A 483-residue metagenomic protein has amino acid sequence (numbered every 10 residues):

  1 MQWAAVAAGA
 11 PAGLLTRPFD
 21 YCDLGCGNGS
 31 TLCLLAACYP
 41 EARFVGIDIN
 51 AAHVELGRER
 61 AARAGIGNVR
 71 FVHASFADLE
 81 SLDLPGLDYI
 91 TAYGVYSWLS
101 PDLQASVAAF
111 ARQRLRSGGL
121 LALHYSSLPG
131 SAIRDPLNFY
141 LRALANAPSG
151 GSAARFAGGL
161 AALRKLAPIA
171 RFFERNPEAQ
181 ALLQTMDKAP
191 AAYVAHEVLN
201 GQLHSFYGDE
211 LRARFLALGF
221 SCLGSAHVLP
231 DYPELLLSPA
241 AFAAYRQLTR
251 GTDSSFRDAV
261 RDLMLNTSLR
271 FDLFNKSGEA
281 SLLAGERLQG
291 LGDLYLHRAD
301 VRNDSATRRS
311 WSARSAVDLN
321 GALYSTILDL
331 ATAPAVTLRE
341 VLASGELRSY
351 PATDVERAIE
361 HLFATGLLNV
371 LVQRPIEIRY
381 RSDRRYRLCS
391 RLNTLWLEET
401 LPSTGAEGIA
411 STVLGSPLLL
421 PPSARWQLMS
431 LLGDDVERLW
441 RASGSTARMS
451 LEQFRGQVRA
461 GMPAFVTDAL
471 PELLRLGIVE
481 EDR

Functional and structural regions predicted by a protein language model:
M1-F19: Conserved alpha-helix/loop element of class I SAM-dependent methyltransferases that forms part of the SAM/SAH-binding
G25-G29: Class I SAM-dependent methyltransferase "Motif I" SAM/SAH-binding loop
L34-A77: Class I SAM-dependent methyltransferase SAM/SAH-binding core
S81-Y89: A short acidic, Gly/Pro-enriched loop at the edge of an enzyme's catalytic core that lines a small-molecule cofactor
A105-S117: A short glycine-rich, Lys/Arg-flanked "PGG" loop and its adjoining helix->strand segment in the class I
G118-Y125: Conserved beta-strand signature within the Rossmann-like core of class I S-adenosyl-L-methionine
Y125-G150, L166-I169: Conserved class I S-adenosyl-L-methionine
P233-T249, S255-R270, F274, A316-R483: Long, charge-rich, low-complexity alpha-helical segments
